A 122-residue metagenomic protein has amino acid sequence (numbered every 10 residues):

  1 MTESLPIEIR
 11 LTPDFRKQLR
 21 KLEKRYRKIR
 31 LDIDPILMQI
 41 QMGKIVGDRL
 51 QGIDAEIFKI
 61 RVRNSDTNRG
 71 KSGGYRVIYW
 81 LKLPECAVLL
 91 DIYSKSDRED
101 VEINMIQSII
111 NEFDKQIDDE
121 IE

Functional and structural regions predicted by a protein language model:
M1-K71, L83-P84, S96-E122: Basic, Lys/Arg-enriched alpha-helical interface segments
S72-V77: Short, surface-exposed coil-to-beta transition loops
I78-K82: Short conserved beta-strand segments at catalytic cores or DNA/RNA-binding microdomains of nucleic-acid binding
C86-V88: Protein kinase-like catalytic core scaffold
L90-I92: Short, well-ordered beta-strand elements
